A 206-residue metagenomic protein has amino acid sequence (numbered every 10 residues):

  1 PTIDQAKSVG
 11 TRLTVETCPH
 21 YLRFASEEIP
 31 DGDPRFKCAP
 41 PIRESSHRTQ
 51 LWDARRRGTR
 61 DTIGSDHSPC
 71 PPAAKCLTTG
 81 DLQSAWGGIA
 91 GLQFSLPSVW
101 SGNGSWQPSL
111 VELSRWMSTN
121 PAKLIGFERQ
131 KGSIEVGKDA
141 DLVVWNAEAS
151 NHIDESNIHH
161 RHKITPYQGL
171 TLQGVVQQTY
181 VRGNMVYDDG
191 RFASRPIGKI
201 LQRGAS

Functional and structural regions predicted by a protein language model:
P1-D4, R23, W52, R56 (+5 more regions): Predominant activation on well-ordered alpha-helical scaffold segments within soluble catalytic domains
P1-I63, G80: Histidine/acidic residue-rich metal-binding segments in metalloenzymes
P1-T2, Y21-A25, C70-A73, N151 (+1 more regions): Flexible loop/turn segments at secondary-structure boundaries
E16, D66, V99, G183: Residue-level signal for inorganic ion chemistry
R35, T62-I63, P69-E148: His/Asp/Glu-enriched, well-ordered alpha-helical/loop segment that forms or immediately abuts the divalent-metal
F36-S46, A85-G91, T165-T171: A short acidic, glycine-rich active-site loop that binds or catalyzes chemistry on phosphate/adenosine moieties
L77, D81, V136-L201: C-terminal cap of metal-dependent C-N hydrolases
R203-S206: Terminal leader/tail segments of proteins
